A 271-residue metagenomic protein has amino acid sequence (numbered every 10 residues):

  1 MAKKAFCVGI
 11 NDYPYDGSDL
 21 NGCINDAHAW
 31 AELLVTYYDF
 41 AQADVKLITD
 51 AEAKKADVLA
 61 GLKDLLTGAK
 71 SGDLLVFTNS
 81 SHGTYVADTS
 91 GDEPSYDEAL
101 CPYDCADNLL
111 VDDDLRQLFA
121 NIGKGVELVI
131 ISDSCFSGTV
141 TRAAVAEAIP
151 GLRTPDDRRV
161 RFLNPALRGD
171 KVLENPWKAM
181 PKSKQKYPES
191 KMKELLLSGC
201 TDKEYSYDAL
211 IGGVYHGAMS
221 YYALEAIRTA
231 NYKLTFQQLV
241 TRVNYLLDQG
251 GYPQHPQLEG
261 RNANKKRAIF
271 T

Functional and structural regions predicted by a protein language model:
M1-T271: Cysteine endopeptidase catalytic domains of the caspase/legumain-like
